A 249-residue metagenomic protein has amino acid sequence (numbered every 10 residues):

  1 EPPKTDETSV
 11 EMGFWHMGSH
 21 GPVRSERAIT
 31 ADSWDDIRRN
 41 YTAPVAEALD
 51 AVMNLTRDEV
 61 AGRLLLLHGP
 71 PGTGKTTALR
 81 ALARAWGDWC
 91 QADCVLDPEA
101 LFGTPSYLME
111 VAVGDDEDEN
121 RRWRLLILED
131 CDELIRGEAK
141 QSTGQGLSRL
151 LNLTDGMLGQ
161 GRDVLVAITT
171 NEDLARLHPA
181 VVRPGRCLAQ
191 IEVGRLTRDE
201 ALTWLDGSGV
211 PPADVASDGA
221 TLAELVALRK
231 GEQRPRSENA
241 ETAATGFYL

Functional and structural regions predicted by a protein language model:
E1-R27: Interdomain "pre-motor" coupling segment immediately N-terminal to P-loop NTPase/helicase cores
T30-R57: N-terminal pre-Walker A segment at the start of P-loop NTPase domains
E47-A48, G87-R121, G144: Short glycine-rich substrate-engagement loop in P-loop NTPases that contacts/grips substrate
V60-L79: Walker A/P-loop nucleotide-binding motif
A81, A85: Active-site signature of alpha/beta-hydrolase-fold catalytic machinery across serine- and Asp/Cys-nucleophile hydrolases
C90-Q91, N120-L125, Q160-A167: Loop/turn-to-beta-strand initiation segments
D132-P184, L188-A189: Conserved catalytic/switch belt of AAA+ P-loop NTPases
A189-L249: C-terminal alpha-helical "lid" subdomain
